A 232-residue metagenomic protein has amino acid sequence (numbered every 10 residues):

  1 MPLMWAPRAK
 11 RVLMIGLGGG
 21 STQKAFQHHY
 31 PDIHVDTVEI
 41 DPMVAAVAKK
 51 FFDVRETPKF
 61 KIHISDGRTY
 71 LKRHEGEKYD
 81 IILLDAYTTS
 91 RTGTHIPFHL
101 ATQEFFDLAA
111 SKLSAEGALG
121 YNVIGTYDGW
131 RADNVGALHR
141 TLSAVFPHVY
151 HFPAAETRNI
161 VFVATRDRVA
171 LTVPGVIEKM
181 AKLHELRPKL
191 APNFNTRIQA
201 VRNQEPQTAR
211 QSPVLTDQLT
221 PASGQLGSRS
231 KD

Functional and structural regions predicted by a protein language model:
M1, H148-D232: Soluble small-group transferase modules, centered on the S-adenosyl donor enzyme superfamily
M1-Y121, G129-V135: The AdoMet/dcAdoMet-binding core of the Class I SAM-like
A25, H29, T141-V145, R166: Alpha-helical structural signal in soluble globular domains
K49, S143, L226-G227: Short, surface-exposed helix/turn micro-motifs that flank interaction/cofactor sites
D53-E56, H139-R140, R168-V169: Short, hinge-like loop/turn segments at secondary-structure boundaries
F106-D107, R131-F152: Conserved Class I S-adenosyl-L-methionine
G120-N122, Y150-H151: Short catalytic-loop micro-motif centered on adjacent basic/acidic residues
G125: Active-site-proximal loop/turn and secondary-structure-junction residues that shape catalytic pockets, frequently
